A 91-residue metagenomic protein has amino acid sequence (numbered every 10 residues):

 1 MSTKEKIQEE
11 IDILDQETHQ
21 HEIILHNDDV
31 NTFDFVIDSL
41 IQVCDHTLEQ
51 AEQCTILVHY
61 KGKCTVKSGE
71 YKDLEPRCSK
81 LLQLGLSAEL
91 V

Functional and structural regions predicted by a protein language model:
M1-V91: Terminal domain-initiation and capping elements
